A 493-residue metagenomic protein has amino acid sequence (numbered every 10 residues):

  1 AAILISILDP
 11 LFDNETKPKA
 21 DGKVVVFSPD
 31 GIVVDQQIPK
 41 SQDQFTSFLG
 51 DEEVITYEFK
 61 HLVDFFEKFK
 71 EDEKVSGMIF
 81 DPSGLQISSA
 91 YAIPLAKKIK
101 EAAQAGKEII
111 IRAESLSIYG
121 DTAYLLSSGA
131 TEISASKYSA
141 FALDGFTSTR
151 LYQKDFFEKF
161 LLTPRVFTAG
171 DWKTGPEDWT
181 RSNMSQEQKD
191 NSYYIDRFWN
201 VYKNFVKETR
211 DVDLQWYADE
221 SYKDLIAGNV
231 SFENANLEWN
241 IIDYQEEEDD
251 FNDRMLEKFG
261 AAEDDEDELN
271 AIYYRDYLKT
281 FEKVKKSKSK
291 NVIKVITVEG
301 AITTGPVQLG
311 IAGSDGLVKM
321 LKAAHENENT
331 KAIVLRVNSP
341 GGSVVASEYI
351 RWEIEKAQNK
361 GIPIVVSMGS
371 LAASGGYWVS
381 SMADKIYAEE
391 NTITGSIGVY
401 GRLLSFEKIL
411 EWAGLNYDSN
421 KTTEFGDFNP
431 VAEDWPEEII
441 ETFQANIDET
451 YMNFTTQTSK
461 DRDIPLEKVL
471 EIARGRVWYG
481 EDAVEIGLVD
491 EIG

Functional and structural regions predicted by a protein language model:
A1-A227, N252, L256-I362, L371-Y377 (+1 more regions): Small-residue-centered hinge/linker elements
D219-L237, E471-L488: Acidic helix/loop microenvironments that form the catalytic cleft of cell-wall polysaccharide enzymes
E247-D249: Beta->alpha turn/N-cap motifs
I364, E467-V469: C-terminal structural cap/anchor segments
